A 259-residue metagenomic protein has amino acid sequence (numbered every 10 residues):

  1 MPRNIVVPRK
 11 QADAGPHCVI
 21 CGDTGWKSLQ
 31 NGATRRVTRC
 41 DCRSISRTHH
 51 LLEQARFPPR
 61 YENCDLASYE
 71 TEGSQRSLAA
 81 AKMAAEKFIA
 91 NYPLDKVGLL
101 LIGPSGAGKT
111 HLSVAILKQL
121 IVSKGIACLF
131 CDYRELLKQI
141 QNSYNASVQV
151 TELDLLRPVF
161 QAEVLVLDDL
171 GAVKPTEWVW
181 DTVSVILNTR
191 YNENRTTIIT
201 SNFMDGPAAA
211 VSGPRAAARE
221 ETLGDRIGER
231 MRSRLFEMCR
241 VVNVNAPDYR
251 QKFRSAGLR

Functional and structural regions predicted by a protein language model:
M1-A80, K252-R259: A short, basic N-terminal segment
S68-L99: Pre-Walker A (pre-P-loop) alpha-helix and adjacent loop at the N terminus of AAA/AAA+ ATPase modules, a conserved
S77-M83, I121-Q161, E177: Short glycine-rich substrate-engagement loop in P-loop NTPases that contacts/grips substrate
D95-S113: Walker A/P-loop nucleotide-binding motif
V97, I126-A127, Q161-V164, E193-I199: Loop/turn-to-beta-strand initiation segments
H111-K124: P-loop NTPase Walker A phosphate-binding motif
V122, L136-S143, A172-R259: Replace "adjacent to P-loop NTPase cores in ATP/GTP-dependent enzymes" with "adjacent to NTP-binding cores
